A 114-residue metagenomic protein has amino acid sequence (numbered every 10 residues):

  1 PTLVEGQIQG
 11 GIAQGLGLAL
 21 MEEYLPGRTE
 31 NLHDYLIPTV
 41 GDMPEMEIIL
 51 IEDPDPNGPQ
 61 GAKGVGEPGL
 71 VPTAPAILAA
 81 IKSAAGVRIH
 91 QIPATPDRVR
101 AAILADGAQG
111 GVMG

Functional and structural regions predicted by a protein language model:
P1-G114: C-terminal catalytic domains of large/alpha subunits in multi-subunit enzymes
